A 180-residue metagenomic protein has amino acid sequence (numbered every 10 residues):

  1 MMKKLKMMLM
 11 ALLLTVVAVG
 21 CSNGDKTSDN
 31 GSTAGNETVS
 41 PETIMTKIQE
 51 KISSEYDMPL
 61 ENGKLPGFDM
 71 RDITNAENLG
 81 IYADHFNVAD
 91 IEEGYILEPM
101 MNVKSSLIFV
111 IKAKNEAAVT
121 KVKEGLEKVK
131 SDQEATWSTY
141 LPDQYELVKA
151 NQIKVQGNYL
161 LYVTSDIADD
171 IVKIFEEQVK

Functional and structural regions predicted by a protein language model:
M1-L9: Bacterial N-terminal signal peptides that target proteins for export
V17-G20: C-terminal motif of bacterial Sec signal peptides marking the signal peptidase cleavage site
S22-D25: Bacterial signal peptide processing site
S28-K180: Mature, Sec-exported extracytoplasmic domains of Gram-positive
